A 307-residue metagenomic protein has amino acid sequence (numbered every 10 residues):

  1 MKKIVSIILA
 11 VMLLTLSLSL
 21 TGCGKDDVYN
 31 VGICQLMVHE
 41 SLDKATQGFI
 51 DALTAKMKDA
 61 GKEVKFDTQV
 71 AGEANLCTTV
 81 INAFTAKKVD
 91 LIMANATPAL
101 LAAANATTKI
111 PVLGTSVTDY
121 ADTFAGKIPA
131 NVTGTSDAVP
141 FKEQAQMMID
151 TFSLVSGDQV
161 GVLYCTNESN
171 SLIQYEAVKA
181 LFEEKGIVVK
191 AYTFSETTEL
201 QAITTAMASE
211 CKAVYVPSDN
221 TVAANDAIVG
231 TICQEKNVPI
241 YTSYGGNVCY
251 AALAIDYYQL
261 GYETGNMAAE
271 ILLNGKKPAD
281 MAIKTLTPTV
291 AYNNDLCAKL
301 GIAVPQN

Functional and structural regions predicted by a protein language model:
M1-N30, D59: Short, low-complexity disordered leader/linker segments with a strong preference for bacterial N-terminal type II
N30-K56, A60, D67-L76, D219-A224 (+1 more regions): Extracytoplasmic "Venus flytrap"
V31-C34, F49, D137-E184, K277-A298: An alpha-beta-alpha
E63-A86, T193-A208: Structural motif
T68-G126, D219-S243: Beta-alpha junction/loop-to-helix N-cap segments that form part of ligand/metal-binding clefts
Y120-P129, T133-Q159, I255-K276: Hydrophobic alpha-helical segments within soluble ligand-binding/sensing domains
S169-I240: Pocket-lining segment of extracytoplasmic ligand-binding domains
S243-D295: Flexible loop/turn connectors
